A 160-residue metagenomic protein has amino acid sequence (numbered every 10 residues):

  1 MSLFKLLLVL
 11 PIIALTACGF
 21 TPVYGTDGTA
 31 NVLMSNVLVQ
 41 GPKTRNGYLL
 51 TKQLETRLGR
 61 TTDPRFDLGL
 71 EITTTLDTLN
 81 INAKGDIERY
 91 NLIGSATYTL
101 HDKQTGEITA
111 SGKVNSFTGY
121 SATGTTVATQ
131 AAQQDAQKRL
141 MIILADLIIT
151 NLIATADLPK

Functional and structural regions predicted by a protein language model:
M1-L7: Bacterial N-terminal signal peptides that target proteins for export
A14-A17: C-terminal motif of bacterial Sec signal peptides marking the signal peptidase cleavage site
G19-P22: Bacterial signal peptide processing site
G28-T51: Post-signal peptide N-terminal segment of mature Sec-exported envelope proteins
E55, G59, A145, I149-D157: Sec-exported extracytoplasmic/periplasmic mature domains
P64-K113, F117-D135, I142, D146: Surface-exposed short loop/turn segments
A136, L140, N151-K160: Amphipathic, coiled-coil-like alpha-helical scaffolding segments used for oligomerization/assembly
